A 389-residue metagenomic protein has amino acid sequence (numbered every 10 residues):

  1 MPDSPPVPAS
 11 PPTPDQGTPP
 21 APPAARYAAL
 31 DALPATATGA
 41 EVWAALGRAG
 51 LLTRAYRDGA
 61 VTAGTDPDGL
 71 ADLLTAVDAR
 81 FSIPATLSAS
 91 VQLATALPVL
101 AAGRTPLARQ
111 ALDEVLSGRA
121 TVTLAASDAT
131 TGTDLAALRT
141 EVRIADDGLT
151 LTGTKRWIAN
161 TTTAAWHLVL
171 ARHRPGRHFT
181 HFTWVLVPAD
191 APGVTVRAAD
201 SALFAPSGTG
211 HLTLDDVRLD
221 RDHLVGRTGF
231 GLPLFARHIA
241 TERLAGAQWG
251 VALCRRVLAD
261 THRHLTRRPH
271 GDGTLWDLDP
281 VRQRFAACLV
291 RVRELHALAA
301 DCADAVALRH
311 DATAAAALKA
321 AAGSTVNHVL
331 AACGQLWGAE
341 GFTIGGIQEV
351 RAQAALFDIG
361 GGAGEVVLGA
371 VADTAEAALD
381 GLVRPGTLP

Functional and structural regions predicted by a protein language model:
M1-V91, A375-P389: Amphipathic, small/basic residue-rich leader segments at the start of a protein or domain
D3-D15, W337-P389: Glycine-rich phosphate/cofactor-binding loops in nucleotide/flavin-utilizing enzymes
D31-A37, T266-G273, L289-S324, L330-I344: C-terminal helix-coil-helix/basic helical segment that borders enzyme active sites and/or dimer interfaces and provides
A55, S117-S127, L170: A short, Trp-centered hydrophobic/proline-enriched beta-strand micro-motif
P84-P106: N-terminal glycine-rich flavin-associated loop
T121-I144: A gly/ser-rich beta-alpha-beta helix-loop segment of oxidoreductase catalytic cores
T154-T195: A short core secondary-structure module
R197-R293, F357, L388: Glycine-rich beta->alpha junctions and the first turn(s) of the following alpha-helix
